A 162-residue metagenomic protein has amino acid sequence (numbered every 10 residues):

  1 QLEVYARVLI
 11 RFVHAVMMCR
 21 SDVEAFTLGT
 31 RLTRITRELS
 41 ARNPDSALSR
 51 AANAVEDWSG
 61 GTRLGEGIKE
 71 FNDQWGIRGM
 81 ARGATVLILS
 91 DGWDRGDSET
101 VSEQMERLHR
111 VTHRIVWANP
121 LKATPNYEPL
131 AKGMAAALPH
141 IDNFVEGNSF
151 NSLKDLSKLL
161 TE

Functional and structural regions predicted by a protein language model:
Q1-A47, L64-E70, V86-L87: Von Willebrand factor
Y5, M18, A25, T36-R37 (+4 more regions): Extended hydrophobic-aromatic, low-complexity segments
A6, T27-T30, I88-G92, D97 (+2 more regions): Active-site proximal loops enriched in glycine and acidic residues that flank catalytic Cys/His/Asp and coordinate
V8, F12, T100-R107, G133: A short acidic, amphipathic alpha-helical/loop segment
C19-V23, G83-A84, V111-R114, H140-I141: Short glycine-/polar-rich loops that comprise or flank the Walker A/P-loop and associated switch/sensor motifs
L39, S46-A84, N126-P129: Von Willebrand factor
G65-V111, V145, D155, L159-E162: Exposed acidic/Ser/Thr-rich ligand/metal-binding surfaces
M105-E162: Von Willebrand factor type A / integrin I
